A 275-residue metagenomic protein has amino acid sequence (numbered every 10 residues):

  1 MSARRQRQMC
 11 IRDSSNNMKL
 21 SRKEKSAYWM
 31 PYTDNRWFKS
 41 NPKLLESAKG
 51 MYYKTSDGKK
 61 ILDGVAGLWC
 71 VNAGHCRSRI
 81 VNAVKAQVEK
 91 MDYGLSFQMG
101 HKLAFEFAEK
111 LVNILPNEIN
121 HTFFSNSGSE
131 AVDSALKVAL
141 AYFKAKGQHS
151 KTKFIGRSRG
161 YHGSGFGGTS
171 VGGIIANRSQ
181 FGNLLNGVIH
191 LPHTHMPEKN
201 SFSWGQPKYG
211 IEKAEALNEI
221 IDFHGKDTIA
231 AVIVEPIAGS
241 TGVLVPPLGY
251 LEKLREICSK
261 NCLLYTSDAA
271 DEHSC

Functional and structural regions predicted by a protein language model:
M1-D13, Y265, A269-C275: Single conserved hydrophobic/aromatic residue that forms the stacking wall/gate of nucleotide- or nucleobase-binding
N16-K49, M99, K213: Active-site-adjacent loop/helix segments that line or gate small-molecule/cofactor pockets in enzymes
P42-D63: Active-site and channel-lining beta-strand-loop segments that bind or position nucleotide-derived/phosphorylated
K60-H149, I155: Glycine-rich loop-to-alpha-helix module at the N-terminal edge of alpha/beta enzyme cores
L140-K146, T169-S179, G249-K253: A glycine- and small-aliphatic-rich helix-loop capping segment at beta-alpha/alpha-beta transitions that lines
R159-I237: PLP-dependent aminotransferase-class I/II
K226, L244-D268: Catalytic PLP-binding core of fold-type I/II PLP enzymes
A238-G242: Glycine-rich, proline-tolerant flexible connector loops at the mouths of alpha/beta enzymes
